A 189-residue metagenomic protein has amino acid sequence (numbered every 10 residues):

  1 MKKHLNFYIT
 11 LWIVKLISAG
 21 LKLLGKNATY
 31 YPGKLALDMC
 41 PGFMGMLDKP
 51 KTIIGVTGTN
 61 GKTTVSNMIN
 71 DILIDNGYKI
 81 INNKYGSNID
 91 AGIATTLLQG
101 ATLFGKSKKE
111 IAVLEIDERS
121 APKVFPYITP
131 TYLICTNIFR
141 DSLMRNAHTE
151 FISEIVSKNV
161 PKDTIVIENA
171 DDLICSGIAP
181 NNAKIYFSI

Functional and structural regions predicted by a protein language model:
M1-G55, D75-N76, A91-A101: Short, basic phosphate-binding NTP loop
K51, K108, F139-I189: Acidic, Mg2+-coordinating active-site environments of NTP-dependent enzymes
T52, V56, T64-K84: A conserved segment at the C-terminal end of the G1
G61: Conserved glycine(s) of the Walker
I80-K84, L114, I167-N169, Y186-F187: General beta-strand structural signal in soluble alpha/beta enzymes
S87-G92, I116-A121, F151, L173-I174: Short acidic loop-to-helix transition motifs that present clustered carboxylates
G105-A112: Loop/turn-to-beta-strand initiation segments
A112-D141, I178-I189: Extended acidic/charged loop-beta regions that coordinate divalent cations and stabilize anionic phosphate/carboxylate
